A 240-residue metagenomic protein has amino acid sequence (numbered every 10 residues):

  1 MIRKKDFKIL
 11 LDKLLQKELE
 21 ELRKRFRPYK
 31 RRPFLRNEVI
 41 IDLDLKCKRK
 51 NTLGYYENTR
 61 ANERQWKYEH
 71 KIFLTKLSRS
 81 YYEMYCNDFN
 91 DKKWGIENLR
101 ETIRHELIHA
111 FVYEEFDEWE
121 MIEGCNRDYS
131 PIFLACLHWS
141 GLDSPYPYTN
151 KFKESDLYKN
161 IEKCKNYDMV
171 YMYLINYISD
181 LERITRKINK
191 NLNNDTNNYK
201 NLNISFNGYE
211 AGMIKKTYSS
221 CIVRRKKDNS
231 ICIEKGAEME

Functional and structural regions predicted by a protein language model:
I2-E97, E114-E240: Metalloprotease/metallohydrolase-associated module, dominated by Zn2+-dependent proteases
E101-E114: Active-site recognition of the HExxH zinc-binding catalytic motif
